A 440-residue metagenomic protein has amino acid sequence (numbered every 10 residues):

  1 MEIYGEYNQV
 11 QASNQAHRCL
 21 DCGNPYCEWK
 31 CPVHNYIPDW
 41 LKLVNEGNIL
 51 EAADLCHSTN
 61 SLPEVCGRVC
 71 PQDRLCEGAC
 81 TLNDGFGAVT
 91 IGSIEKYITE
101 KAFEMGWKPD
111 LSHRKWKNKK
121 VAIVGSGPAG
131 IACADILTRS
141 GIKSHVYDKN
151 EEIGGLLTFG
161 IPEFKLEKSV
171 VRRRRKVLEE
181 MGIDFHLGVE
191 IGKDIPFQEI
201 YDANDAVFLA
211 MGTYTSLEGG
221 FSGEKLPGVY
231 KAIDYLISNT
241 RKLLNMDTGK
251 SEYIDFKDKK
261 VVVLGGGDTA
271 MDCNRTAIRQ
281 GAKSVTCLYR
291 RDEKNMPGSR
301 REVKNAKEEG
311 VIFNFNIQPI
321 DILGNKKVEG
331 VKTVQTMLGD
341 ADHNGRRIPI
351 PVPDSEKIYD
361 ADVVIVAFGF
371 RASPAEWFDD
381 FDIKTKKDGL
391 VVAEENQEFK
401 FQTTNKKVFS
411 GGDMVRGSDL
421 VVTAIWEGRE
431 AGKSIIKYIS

Functional and structural regions predicted by a protein language model:
M1-G5, H34-E46, L55-H57, D84 (+6 more regions): Beta1-alpha1 glycine-rich phosphate/pyrophosphate-binding loop at the start of Rossmann-like nucleotide-binding domains
M1-Q15, Y36-R68, G85-R114, T240: Ferredoxin-type iron-sulfur electron-transfer modules in oxidoreductases and energy-metabolism complexes
H17-Y36, S61-D84: Local cysteine-cluster metal-coordination motifs and their immediate loop/turn environment, predominantly Fe-S cluster
I98-K115, K176-K193, S216-Q280, K387-E398: Glycine-rich dinucleotide-binding loop and its adjacent helix/turn
E180-Y201, G249-Y253, N316-D362: A structured beta-alpha segment of the ubiquitous adenosine-cofactor-binding alpha/beta core
N204-A206, A210-L217, G267, A361-A375: Glycine-/small-residue-rich beta->alpha transition segments that form the dinucleotide
K225-D258, D342-S418: FAD-site-proximal beta/loop scaffold in flavoenzymes
C273, M414-I439: A conserved FAD-binding loop/helix module that cradles the flavin
